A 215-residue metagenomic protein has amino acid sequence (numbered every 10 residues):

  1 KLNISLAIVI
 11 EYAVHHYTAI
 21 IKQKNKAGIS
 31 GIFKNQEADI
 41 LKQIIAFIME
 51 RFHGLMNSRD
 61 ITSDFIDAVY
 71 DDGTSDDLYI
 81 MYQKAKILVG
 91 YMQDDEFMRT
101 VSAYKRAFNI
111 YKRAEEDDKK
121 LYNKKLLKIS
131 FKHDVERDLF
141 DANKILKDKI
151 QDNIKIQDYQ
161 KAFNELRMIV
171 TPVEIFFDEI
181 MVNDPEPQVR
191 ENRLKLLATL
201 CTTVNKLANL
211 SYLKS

Functional and structural regions predicted by a protein language model:
K1-S215: Amphipathic alpha-helical "coupling" segments that flank catalytic cores
